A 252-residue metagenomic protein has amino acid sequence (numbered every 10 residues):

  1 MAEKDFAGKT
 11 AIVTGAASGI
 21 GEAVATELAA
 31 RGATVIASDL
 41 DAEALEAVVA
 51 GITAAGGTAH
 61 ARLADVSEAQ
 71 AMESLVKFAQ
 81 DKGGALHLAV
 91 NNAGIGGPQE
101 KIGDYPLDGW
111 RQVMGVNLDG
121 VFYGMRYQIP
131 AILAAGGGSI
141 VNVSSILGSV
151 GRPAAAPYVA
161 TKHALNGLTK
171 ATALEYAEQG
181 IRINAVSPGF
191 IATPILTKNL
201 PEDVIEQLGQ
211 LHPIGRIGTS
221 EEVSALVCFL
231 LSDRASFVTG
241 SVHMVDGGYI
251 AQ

Functional and structural regions predicted by a protein language model:
A2, G96-Q99, V150, L211 (+2 more regions): Short C-terminal tail/terminal secondary-structure segment of NAD(P)H-dependent dehydrogenase/reductase domains
K4-I36: Canonical Rossmann dinucleotide-binding motif of NAD(H)/NADP(H)-dependent dehydrogenases/reductases, specifically
E100-I102, P106-M114, L196, L208: Substrate-binding pocket helix/loop in short-chain dehydrogenase/reductase
F122-M125, R216-V245, Y249-I250: C-terminal substrate-recognition "lid" of short-chain dehydrogenase/reductases
M125, T161, T169: Active-site helix of classical SDR
P130, L174-E178, S236: Alpha-helical segment proximal to the catalytic Tyr-Lys
S145: Residue(s) in the substrate-gating loop at a strand-loop-helix junction that position the organic substrate next
